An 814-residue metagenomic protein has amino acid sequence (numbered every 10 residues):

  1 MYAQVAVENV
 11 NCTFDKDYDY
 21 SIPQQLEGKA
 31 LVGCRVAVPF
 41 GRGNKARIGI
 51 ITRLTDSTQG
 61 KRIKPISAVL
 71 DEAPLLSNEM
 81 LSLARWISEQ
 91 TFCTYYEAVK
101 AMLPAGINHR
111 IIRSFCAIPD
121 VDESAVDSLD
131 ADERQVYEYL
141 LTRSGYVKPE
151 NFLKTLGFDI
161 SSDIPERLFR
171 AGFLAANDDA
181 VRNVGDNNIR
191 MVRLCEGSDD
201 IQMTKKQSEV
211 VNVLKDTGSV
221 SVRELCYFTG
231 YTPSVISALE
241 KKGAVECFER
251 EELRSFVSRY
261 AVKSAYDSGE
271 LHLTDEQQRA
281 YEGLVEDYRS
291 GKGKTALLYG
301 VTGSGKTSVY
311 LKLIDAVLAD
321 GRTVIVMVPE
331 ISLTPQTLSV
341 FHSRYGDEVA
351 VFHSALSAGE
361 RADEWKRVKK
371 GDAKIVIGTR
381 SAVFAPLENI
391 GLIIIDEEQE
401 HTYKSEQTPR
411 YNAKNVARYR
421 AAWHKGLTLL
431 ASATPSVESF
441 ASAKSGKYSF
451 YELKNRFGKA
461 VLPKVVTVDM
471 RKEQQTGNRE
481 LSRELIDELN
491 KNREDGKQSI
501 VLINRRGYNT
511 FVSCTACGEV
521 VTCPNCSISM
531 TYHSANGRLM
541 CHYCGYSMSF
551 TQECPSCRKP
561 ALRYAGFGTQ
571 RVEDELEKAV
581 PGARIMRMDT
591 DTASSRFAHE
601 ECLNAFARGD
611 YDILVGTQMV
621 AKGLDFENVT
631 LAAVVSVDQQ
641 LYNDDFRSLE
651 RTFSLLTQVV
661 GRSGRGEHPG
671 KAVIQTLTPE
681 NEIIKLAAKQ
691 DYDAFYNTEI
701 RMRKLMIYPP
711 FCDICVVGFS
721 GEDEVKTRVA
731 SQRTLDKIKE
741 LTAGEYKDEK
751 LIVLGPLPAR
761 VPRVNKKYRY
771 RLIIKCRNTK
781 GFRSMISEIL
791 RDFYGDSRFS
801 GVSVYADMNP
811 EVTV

Functional and structural regions predicted by a protein language model:
M1-V416, R420-S432, K444-A460, K780-S787 (+2 more regions): Accessory, non-ATPase domains that flank or precede helicase/AAA+ motor cores in DNA-metabolism machines
Y2, A30-V32, E484, K726-E740: A short, contiguous, amphipathic alpha-helix enriched in charged residues
K16-Y18, S221, D713-C715, Y768-Y770: Short amphipathic alpha-helical segments
I63, P762-K775, M808-V814: Short, low-order "capping/linker" segments at domain edges
S264-T274, Q278, E282-V285, K292-R728 (+4 more regions): Inter-lobe coupling/hinge segments of SF2-like helicase ATPases
M586, L741-A759, S800-M808: Short beta-strand elements
R733-E745, M785-D796: Generic non-transmembrane alpha-helical segments
